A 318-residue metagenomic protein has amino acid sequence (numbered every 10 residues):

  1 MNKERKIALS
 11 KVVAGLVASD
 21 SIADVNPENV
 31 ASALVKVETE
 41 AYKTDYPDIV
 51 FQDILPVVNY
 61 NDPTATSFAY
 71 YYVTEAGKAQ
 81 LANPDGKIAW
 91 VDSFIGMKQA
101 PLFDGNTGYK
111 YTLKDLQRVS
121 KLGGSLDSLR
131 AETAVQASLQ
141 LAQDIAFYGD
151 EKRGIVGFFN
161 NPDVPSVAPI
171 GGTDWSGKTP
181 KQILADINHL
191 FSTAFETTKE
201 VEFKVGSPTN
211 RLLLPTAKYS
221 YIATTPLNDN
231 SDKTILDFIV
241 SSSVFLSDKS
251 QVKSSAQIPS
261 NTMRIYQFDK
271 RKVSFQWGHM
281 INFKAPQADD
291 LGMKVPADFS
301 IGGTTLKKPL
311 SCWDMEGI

Functional and structural regions predicted by a protein language model:
M1-I54, A223-I318: Sequence/fold signature of self-assembling virion shell proteins
V30-T107: Assembly/oligomerization interface modules of large self-assembling protein complexes
N61, Y71-E75, G206-P208, L213-L227 (+3 more regions): Short, flexible beta-strand-to-coil junctions
G105-Y111, L214, A297: Hydrophobic side chains in beta-strands
T107-H189: Alpha-helical scaffold segments that mediate packing/assembly in large oligomeric complexes
S138, A142-I145, I187-V201, I239-S243: Hydrophobic, Leu/Ile/Phe/Ala-enriched alpha-helical segments that form helix-helix packing faces
F159-P226, S231-K233: Extended, solvent-exposed, turn-rich assembly/linker loops in the middle of proteins
